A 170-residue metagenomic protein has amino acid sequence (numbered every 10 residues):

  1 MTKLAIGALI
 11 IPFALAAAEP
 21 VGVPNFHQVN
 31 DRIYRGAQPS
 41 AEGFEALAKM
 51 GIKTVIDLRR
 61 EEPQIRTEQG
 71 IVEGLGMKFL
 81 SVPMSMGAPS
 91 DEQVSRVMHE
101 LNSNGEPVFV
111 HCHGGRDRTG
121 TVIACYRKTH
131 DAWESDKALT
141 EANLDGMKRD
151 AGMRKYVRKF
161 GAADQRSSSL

Functional and structural regions predicted by a protein language model:
M1-A5: Positively charged n-region of N-terminal signal peptides that target proteins for export
G7, P12-F109, V122-L170: Cys-dependent protein tyrosine phosphatase-like superfamily
C112: Short cysteine clusters
G115: Substrate/cofactor-recognition hotspot
T119: Ser/Thr-glycine-rich phosphate-binding loops at phosphate-binding pockets of nucleotides, nucleotide cofactors
